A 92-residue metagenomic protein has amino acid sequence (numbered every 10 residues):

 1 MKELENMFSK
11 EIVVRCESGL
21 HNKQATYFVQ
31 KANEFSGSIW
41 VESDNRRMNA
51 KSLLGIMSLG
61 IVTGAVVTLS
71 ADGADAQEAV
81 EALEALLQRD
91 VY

Functional and structural regions predicted by a protein language model:
M1, L20-H21, A85: Short linear sequence motifs
M1, M7-F8, Y92: Absolute protein N-terminus
M1-E3, Q30, E81-A82: Long, contiguous binding/interaction regions
E5-N6, T26: Intrinsically disordered, low-complexity segments enriched in glycine/proline and serine/threonine
M7-E11, V66-T68: Intrinsic-disorder/low-complexity, polar/charged segments enriched in Ser/Thr/Lys/Arg/Asp/Glu/Gln
I12, V41-S43, A76-Q77, L86: Aromatic-enriched hydrophobic runs in primary sequence
V13-L54, S58-T63: Compact, glycine-rich, soluble single-domain proteins
S58-Y92: C-terminal structural segments of small proteins and small subunits
